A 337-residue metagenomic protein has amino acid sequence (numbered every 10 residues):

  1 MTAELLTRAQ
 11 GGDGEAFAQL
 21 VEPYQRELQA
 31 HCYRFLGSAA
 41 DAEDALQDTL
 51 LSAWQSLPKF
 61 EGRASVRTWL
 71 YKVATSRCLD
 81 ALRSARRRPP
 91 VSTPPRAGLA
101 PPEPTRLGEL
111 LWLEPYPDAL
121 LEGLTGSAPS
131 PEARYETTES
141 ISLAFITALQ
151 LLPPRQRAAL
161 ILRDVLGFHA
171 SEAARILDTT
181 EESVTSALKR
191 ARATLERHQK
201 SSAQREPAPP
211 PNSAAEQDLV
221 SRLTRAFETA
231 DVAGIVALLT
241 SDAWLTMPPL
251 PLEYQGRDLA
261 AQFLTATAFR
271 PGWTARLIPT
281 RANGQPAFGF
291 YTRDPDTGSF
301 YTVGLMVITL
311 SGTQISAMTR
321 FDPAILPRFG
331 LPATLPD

Functional and structural regions predicted by a protein language model:
T7-A30, A40, W54: A short, charge-rich alpha-helical start-of-domain segment used by transcription regulators
Q10-G11, R34-A39, D48-V66, D80-P89 (+2 more regions): Sigma70-family region 2
G11-G14, L111-Q156, S213-Q217, S221 (+1 more regions): Amphipathic alpha-helical segment used for protein-protein interaction
L20, Y24, L28, T49 (+5 more regions): Residue-level preference for hydrophobic side chains embedded in well-ordered alpha helices
Q25, L50-W54, A64-P102, L188 (+1 more regions): Σ70-family region 2.3-2.4 aromatic/basic alpha-helix that recognizes the −10 promoter and nucleates DNA melting
Q150, P154-A158, L162-S183: Helix-turn-helix DNA-binding module
A170-I176, E181-F269, T274-R276: Solvent-exposed, charged amphipathic helical/linker segments at domain boundaries
A261-D337: Low-complexity, glycine/alanine/valine/leucine- and proline-rich hydrophobic stretches
